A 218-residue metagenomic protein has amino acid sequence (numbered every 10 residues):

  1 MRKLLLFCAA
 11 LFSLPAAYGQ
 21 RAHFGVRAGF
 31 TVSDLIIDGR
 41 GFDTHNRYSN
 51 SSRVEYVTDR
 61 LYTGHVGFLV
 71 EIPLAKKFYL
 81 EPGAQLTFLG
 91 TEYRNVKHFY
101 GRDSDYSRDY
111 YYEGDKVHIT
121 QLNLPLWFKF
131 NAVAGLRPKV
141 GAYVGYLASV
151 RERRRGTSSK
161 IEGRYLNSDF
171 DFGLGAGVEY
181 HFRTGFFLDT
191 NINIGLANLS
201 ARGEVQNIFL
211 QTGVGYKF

Functional and structural regions predicted by a protein language model:
M1-R27, V214, F218: Bacterial Sec-dependent N-terminal signal peptides
Y18-P73, G195, K217: Short glycine/proline- and aromatic-enriched beta-strand/turn motifs that initiate or cap beta-hairpins
A22, K77-L80, G135-P138, T184-T190: Repeated loop/turn-to-beta-strand initiation elements of outer-membrane beta-barrel proteins
H23, R27, T31, Y180-G185 (+1 more regions): Outer-membrane beta-barrel "beta-signal"
F24, Y62-F68, T120-L126, A142 (+2 more regions): Hydrophobic, lipid-facing positions within transmembrane beta-strands of outer-membrane proteins
V26-V32, A84-F88, V140-Y146, T190-I194 (+1 more regions): Transmembrane beta-barrel strands of outer-membrane/channel proteins
D34-L61, L89-I119, L147-G175, N198 (+1 more regions): Extracellular/periplasm-exposed beta-strand and loop segments of Gram-negative cell-envelope proteins, dominated by
I72-K76, F130-A134, F182-T184, F218: Outer-membrane beta-barrel strand-turn architecture
